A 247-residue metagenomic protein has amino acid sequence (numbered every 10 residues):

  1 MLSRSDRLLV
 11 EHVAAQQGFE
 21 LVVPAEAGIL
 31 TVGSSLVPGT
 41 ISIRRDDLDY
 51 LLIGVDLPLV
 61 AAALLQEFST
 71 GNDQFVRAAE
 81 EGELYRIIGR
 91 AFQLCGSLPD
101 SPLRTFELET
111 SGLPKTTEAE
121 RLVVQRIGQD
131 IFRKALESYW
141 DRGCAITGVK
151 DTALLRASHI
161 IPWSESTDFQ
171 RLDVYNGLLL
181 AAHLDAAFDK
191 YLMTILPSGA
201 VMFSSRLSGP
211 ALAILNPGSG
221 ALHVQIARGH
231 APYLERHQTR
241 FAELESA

Functional and structural regions predicted by a protein language model:
M1-Q129, D151, N216, G220-H230 (+2 more regions): A boundary/linker detector
A14, D130-I131, V149-T152, I161-A247: A detector for short metal-coordination/catalytic motifs
L21, L136-E137, A181-L184: Short linear motifs in intrinsically disordered
G89-L94, K134-Y139, D189-T194: Short, mixed-charge, low-aromatic patches
F106-G143, W163-V174: Short, charged surface segments at domain edges that flank catalytic/cofactor-binding sites
G143, R156, L180: The −1 position to Zn-ligating cysteines in a subset of zinc-ribbon hairpins
A145-T147: Conserved catalytic-core segments centered on acid/base and nucleophilic motifs
